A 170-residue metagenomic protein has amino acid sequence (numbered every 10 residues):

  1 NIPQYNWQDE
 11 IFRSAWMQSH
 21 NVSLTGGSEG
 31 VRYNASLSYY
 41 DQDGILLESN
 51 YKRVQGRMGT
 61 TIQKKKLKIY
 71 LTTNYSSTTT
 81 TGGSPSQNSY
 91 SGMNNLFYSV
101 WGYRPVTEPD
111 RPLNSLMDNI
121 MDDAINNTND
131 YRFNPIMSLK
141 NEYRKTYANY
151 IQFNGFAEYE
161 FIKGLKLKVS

Functional and structural regions predicted by a protein language model:
N1-P3, G44-S49, Q55-Y150, K168-S170: Surface-exposed loop/interface segments of Gram-negative outer-membrane beta-barrel transport/assembly proteins
Q4-Y5, R13-G56, K64-L67: Outer-membrane beta-barrel translocator/receptor signature
W7, Y51, N154-F156: Aromatic-residue hotspot detector
E10-I11, Y90: C-terminal beta-signal and adjacent terminal beta-strands/loops of Gram-negative outer-membrane beta-barrel proteins
R13-E29, S38-Y40, P135-S170: Outer-membrane beta-barrel transmembrane strands
